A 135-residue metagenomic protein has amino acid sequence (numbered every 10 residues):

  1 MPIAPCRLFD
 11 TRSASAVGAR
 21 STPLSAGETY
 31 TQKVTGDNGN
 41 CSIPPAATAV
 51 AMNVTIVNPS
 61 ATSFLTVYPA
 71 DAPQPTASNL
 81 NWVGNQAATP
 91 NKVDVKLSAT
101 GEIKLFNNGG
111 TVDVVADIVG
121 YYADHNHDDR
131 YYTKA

Functional and structural regions predicted by a protein language model:
M1-A135: Short edge beta-strands and adjacent beta->alpha junctions
